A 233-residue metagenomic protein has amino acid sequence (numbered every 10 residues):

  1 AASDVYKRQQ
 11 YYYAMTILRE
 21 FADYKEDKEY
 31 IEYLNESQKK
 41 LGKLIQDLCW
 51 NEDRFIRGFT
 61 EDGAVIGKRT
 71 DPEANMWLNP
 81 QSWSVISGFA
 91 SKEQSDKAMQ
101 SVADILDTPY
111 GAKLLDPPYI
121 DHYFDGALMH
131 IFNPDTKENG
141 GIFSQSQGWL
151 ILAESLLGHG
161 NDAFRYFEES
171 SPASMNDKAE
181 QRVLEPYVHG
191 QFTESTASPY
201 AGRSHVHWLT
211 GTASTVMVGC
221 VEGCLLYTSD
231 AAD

Functional and structural regions predicted by a protein language model:
A1-S3, W50, W83, W149 (+1 more regions): Tryptophan-centered motif/residue detector
A2-Y6, D230-D233: Short, small-residue-biased leader/transition segments that mark boundaries at the very start of proteins
D4, I17-L18, K25, E154-L157: A generic structural motif
D4-Q10, S37, R69-L78, A90-Q94 (+4 more regions): Secondary-structure capping and boundary motifs in well-ordered enzyme cores
V5-Q9, L48, Y227: Extended hydrophobic/Leu-rich segments
Q10-G126, F167-E168, P172-A201: Catalytic cores of carbohydrate-active enzymes
Q10-Y13, I17, Q145, W149-L152 (+1 more regions): Short amphipathic alpha-helical face segments that pack within enzyme cores and frequently flank/anchor catalytic
D104-I105, I131-N139, W149-S229, D233: Non-catalytic C-terminal accessory modules of carbohydrate-active enzymes
